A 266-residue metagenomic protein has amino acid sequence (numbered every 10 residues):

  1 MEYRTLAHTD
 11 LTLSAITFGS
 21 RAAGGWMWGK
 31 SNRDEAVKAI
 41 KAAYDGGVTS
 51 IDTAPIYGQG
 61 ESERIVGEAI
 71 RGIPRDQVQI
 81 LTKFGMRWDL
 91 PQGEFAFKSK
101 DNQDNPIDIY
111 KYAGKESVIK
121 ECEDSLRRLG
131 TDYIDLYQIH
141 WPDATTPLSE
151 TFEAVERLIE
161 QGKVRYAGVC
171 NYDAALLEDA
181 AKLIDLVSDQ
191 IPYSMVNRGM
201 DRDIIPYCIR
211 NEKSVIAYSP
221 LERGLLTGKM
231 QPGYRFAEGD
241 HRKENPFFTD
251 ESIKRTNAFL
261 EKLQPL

Functional and structural regions predicted by a protein language model:
M1-Q79, W88-L90: N-terminal binding-site loop/beta-alpha segment at the start of enzyme catalytic domains that lines or forms
Y3, E35, P142-L266: Beta/alpha (TIM)-barrel catalytic core signal, keyed to glycine-rich beta->alpha loops juxtaposed to Asp/Glu that bind
H8, D45, A69-R75, L126-G130 (+2 more regions): Acidic (Asp/Glu)-rich catalytic clusters
L13-T17, T49-S50, Q77-K83, Y133-L136 (+3 more regions): Structural preference for beta-strand elements that scaffold enzyme active sites
K30-A43, Y112-L129, D173-D179: Short, acidic/polar
P74-D104, A113: A contiguous, low-structure linker/loop signature
F95-R128, E222: Conserved phosphate-binding/catalytic loop of the ribokinase/pfkB sugar-kinase fold
L126-T146: Active-site groove signature of glycoside hydrolases
